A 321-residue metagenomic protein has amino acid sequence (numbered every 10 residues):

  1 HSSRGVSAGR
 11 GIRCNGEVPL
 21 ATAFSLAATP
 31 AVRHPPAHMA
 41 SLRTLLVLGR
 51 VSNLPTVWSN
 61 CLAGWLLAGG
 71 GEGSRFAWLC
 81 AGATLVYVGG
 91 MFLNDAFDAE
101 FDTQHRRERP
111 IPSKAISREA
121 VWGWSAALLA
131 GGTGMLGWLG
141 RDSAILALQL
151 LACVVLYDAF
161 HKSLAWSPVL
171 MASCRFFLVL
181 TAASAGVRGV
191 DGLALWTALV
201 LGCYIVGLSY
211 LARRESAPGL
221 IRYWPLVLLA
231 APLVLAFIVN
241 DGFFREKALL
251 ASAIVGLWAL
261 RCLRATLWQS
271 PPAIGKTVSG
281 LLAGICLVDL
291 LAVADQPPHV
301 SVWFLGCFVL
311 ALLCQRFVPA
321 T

Functional and structural regions predicted by a protein language model:
G9-G11, A27: A cross-taxon signal for low-complexity, glycine/charged-rich
F24-L26, P35-L46, A126, F176-T321: C-terminal membrane-associated helical module and adjoining short loops/tails
T44, N53, V57, R75-L79 (+9 more regions): Residue-level signature of transmembrane alpha-helical entry/exit and packing/kink sites in multi-pass membrane
T44-S52, D95, I111-V121, L139-G140 (+3 more regions): Short, amphipathic, aromatic/basic-enriched membrane-interface segments that mark the entry/exit of transmembrane
W58-F97, L129-G137, A144-Y157, W196-G207: Membrane-embedded alpha-helical segments that form the functional core of polytopic membrane enzymes, especially those
A81-G82, A99-V154, V169-A172, L178-L180 (+3 more regions): Multi-pass membrane catalytic core of lipid/isoprenoid biosynthesis enzymes
A83-S113, A120, L208-G219, V318-P319: Acidic (Asp/Glu-rich) catalytic motifs at the cytosolic membrane interface
